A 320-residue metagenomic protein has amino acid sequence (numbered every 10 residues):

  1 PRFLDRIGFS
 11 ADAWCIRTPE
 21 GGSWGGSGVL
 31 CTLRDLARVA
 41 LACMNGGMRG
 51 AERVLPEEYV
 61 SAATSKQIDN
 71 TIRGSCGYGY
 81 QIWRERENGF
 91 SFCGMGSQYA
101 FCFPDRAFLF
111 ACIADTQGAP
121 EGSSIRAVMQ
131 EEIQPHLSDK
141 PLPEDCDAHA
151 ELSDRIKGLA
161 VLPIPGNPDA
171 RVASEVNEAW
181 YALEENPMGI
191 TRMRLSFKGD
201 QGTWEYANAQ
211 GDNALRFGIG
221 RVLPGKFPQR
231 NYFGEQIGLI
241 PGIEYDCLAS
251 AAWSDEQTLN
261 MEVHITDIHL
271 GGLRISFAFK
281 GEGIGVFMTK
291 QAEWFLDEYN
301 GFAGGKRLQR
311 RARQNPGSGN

Functional and structural regions predicted by a protein language model:
P1, G47-P56: Structural helix-adjacent loops and short alpha-helical linkers that scaffold large soluble proteins
P1-G26, C31: Active-site helix/loop module of the DD-peptidase/beta-lactamase fold, centered on the serine-lysine SxxK catalytic
P1-L4, A37-M44, V60, T64 (+2 more regions): Non-transmembrane alpha-helical segments in soluble domains of secreted/periplasmic/extracellular proteins
S10-W14, E57-I113: Active-site Gly/Thr loop motif
G25, T32, Y59, Y78 (+3 more regions): Residues that flank catalytic or metal-binding motifs in active/ligand-binding sites
G25-M48, Q98-D115: Active-site-proximal alpha-helical segments within enzyme catalytic domains
G94-L162: Structured C-terminal helix/loop/strand segments within mature extracytoplasmic catalytic/sensor domains
P143-N320: Peripheral terminal and inter-domain segments
